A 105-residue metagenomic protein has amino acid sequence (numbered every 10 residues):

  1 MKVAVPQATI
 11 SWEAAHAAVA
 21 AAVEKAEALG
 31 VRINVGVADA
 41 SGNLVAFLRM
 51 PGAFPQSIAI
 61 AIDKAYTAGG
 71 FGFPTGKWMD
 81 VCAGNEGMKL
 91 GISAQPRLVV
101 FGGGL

Functional and structural regions predicted by a protein language model:
M1-L105: Flexible, solvent-exposed loop/hinge segments and secondary-structure transition points
